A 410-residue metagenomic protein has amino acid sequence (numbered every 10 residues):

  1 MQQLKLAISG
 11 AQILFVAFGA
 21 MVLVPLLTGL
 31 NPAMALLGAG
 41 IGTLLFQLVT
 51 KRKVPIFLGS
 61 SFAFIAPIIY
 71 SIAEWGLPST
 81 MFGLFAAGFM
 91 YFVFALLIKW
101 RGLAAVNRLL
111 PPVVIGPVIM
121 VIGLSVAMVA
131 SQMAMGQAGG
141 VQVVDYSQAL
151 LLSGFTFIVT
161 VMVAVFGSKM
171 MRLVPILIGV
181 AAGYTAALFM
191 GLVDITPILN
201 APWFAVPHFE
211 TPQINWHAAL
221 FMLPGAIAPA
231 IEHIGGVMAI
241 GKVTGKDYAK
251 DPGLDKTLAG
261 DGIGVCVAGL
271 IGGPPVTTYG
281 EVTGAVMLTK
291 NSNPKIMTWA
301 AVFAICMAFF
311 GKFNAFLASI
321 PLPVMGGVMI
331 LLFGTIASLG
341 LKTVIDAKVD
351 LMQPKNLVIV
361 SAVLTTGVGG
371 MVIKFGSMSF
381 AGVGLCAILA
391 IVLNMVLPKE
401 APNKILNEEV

Functional and structural regions predicted by a protein language model:
M1, A73, F209-N215, K250-D251 (+1 more regions): Helix-boundary and loop/linker segments of multi-pass membrane transporters
M1-I56, A63-W75: N-terminal signal-anchor module of multipass membrane proteins
M1-I8, I195-H208, K242-A249, K256-T257 (+1 more regions): Intrinsically disordered, low-complexity non-transmembrane regions of multi-pass membrane transporters
Q3-L4, G29-Q47, P224-P294, E408-V410: Membrane-embedded helical hairpins/re-entrant loop segments and their flanking transmembrane helices within multi-pass
A7-F18, D145-F157, V174-P175, M190 (+2 more regions): Hydrophobic, membrane-embedded alpha-helices of multi-pass small-molecule transporters
V22-L27, F57-Y70, G235-T244, V276-L288 (+2 more regions): Re-entrant/interfacial helical elements at transmembrane boundaries that shape and gate the permeation pathway
L30-L36, R52-F64, V106-I115, R172-L177 (+4 more regions): Short, non-helical or kinked segments that cap or interrupt transmembrane helices
A73-T196, W299-N407: Membrane-embedded alpha-helical modules
